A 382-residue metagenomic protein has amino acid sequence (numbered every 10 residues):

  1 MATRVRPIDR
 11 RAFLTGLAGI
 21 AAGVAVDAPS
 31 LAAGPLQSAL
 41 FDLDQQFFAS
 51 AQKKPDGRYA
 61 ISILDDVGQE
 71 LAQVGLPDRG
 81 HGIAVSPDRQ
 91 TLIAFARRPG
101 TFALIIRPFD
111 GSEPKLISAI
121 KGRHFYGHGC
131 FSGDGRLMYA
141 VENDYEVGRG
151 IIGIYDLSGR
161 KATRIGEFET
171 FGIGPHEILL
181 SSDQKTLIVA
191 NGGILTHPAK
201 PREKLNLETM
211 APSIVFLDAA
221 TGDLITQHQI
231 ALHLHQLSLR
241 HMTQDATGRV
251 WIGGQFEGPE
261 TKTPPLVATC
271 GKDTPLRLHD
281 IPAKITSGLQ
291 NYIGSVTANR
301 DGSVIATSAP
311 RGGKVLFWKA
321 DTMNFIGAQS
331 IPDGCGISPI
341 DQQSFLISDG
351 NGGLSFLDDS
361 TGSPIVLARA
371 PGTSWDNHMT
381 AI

Functional and structural regions predicted by a protein language model:
A2-I20: N-terminal secretory signal peptides and thylakoid transit peptides that target proteins across membranes
Q69-V74, P114-A119, T163-F168, I225-A231 (+3 more regions): A short beta-strand motif characteristic of beta-propeller blades
V74-I105, D110-F131: Blade-loop segments of beta-propeller domains
R79-V85, H124-C130, I173-E177, Q236-H241 (+3 more regions): Repeated scaffold domains used in trafficking and secretory/extracellular systems, primarily beta-propellers
P87-D88, G133-D134, S182-D183, D245-T247 (+2 more regions): Residue-level detector of Asp-centered blade-edge/turn motifs that repeat once per structural unit in beta-propeller
I120-H128, V141-S181: Asp-box/WD-like beta-propeller blade repeats and closely related beta-sheet repeat scaffolds
V141-D144, V189-T209, G253-P264: Short, conserved, GDST-rich strand-edge loop motifs in beta-rich repeat architectures
I152-L157, E208-A219, P265-K272: Beta-propeller blade signature
